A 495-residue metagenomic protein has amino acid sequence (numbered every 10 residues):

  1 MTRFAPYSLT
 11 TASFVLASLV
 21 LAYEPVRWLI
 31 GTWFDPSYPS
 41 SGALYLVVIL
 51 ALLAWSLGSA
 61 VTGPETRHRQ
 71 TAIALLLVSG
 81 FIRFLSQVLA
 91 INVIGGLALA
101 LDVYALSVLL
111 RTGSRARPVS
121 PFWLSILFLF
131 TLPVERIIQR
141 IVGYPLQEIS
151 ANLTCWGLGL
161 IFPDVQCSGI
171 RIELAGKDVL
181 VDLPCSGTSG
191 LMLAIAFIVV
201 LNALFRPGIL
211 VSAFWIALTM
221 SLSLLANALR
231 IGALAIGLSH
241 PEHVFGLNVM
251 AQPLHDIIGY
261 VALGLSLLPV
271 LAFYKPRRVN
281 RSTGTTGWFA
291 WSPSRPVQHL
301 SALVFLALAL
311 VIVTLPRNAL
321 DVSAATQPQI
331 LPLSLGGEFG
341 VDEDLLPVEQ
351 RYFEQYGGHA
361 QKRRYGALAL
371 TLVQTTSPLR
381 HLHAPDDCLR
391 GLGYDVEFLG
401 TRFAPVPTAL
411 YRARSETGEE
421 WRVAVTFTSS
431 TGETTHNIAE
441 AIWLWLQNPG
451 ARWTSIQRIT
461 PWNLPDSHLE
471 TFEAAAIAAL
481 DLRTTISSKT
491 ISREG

Functional and structural regions predicted by a protein language model:
M1-G495: Hydrophobic N-terminal alpha-helices or hydrophobic patches in metabolic proteins across all domains of life
